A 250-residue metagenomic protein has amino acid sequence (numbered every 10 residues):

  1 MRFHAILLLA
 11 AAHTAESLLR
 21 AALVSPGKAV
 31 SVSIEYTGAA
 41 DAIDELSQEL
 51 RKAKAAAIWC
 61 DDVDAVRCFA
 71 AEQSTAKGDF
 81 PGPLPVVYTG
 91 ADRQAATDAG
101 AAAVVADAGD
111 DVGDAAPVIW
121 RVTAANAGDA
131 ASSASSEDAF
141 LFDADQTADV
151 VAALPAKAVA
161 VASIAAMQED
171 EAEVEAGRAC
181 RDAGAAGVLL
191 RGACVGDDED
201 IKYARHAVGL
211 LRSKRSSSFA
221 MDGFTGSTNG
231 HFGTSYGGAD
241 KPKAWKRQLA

Functional and structural regions predicted by a protein language model:
M1-F3: Positively charged n-region of N-terminal signal peptides that target proteins for export
A5-I6, T14-L84, A91, N126-A139 (+4 more regions): Conserved N-terminal beta1-alpha1 strand-loop-helix module at the mouth
D62-T89, G109-A124, A148-Q168, K202-G226: Alpha-helix-loop-beta-strand connector modules within alpha/beta enzyme cores
A95-T97, V112-D114, G128-S133, D149-V151 (+2 more regions): Short, charged, surface-exposed secondary-structure boundary motifs
A96-A99, C180: Conserved, mostly hydrophobic/aromatic
G100-D111, F140-T147, A183-A204: Glycine-rich phosphate-binding active-site loops on the catalytic face of alpha/beta enzymes
E137-R191: Catalytic-face loop-and-helix region of soluble metabolic enzyme cores
A193-L249: C-terminal helical cap(s) of enzyme catalytic domains, especially alpha/beta-barrels
